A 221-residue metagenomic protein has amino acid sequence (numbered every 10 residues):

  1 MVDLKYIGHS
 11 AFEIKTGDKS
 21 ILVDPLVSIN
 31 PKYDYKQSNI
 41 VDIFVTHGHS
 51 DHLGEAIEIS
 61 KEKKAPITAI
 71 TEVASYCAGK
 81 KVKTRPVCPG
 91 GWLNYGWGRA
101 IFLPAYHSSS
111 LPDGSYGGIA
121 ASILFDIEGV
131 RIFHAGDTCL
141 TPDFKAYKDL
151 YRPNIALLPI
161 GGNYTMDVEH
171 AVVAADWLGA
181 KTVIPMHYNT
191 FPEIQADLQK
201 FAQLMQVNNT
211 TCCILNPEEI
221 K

Functional and structural regions predicted by a protein language model:
M1-S38, P86-D149, N216-K221: Core dinuclear metal-dependent hydrolase active-site scaffold
T16, S38, E62, G79-K81 (+4 more regions): Short, well-ordered coil/turn elements that cap or connect secondary structure elements
L22-P25, I40-G48, T68-T71, F133-T138 (+3 more regions): Active-site neighborhood of phospho(di)ester-bond hydrolases with catalytic His/Asp-centered motifs
S28-A78, R85, L150-L157: Active-site metal-binding motif and surrounding structural segment of the metallo-beta-lactamase
I29-N30, H49-L53, A74-C77, G91-N94 (+5 more regions): Active-site environment of divalent metal-dependent phosphoester hydrolases
E55-E62, K80, D143-Y147, H170-A174 (+1 more regions): A short acidic, amphipathic alpha-helical/loop segment
P66, A78-G91, V172, D176-K221: Binuclear metal-ion centers of metallo-dependent hydrolases, dominated by the metallo-beta-lactamase
F125-K181, M186-E193: Metallo-beta-lactamase
